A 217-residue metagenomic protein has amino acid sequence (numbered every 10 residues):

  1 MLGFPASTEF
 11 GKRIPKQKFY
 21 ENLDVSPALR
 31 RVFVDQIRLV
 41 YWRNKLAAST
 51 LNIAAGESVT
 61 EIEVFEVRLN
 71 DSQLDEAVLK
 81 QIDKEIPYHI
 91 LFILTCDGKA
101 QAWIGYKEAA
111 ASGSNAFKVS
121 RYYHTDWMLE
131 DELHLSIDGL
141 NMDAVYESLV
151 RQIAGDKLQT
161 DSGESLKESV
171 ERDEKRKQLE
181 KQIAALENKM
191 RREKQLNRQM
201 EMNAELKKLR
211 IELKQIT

Functional and structural regions predicted by a protein language model:
M1-D97: N-terminal, leucine/charged-rich tether regions that mediate assembly and partner docking in large macromolecular
V67-N70, G113-N115, S162-G163, K167 (+1 more regions): Peripheral peptide segments
D75-E164: Extended assembly-interface/linker segments at domain junctions
L179, I183-L186, L206-L209: Amphipathic alpha-helical coiled-coil segments
L196-K207: Short, charged, amphipathic alpha-helical segments
K208-T217: Amphipathic alpha-helical coiled-coil segments
